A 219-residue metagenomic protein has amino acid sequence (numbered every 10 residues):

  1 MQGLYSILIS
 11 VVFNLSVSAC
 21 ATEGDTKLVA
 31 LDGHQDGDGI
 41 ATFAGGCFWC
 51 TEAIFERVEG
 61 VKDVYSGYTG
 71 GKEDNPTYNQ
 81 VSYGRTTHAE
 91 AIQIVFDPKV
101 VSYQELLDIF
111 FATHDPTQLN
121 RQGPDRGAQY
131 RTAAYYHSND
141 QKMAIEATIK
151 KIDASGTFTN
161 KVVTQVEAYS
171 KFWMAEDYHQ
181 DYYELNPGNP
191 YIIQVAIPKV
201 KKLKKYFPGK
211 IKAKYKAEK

Functional and structural regions predicted by a protein language model:
Q2-S18: Bacterial N-terminal signal peptides
L15, A19-K219: Flexible coil/turn and secondary-structure edge motifs
